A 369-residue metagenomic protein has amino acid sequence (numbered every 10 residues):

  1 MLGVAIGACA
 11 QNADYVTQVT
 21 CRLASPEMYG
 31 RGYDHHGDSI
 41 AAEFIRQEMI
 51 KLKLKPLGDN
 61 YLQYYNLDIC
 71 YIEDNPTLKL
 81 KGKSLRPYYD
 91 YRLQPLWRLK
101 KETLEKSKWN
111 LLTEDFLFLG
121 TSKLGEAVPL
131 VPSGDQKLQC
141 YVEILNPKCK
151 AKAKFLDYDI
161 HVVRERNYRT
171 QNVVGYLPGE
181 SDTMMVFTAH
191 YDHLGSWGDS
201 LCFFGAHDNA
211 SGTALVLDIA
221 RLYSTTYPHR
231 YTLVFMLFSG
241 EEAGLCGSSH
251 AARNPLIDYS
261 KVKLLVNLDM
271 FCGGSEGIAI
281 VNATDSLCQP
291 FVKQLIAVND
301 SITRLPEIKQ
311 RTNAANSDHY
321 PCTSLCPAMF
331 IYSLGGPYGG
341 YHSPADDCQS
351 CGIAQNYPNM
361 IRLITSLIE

Functional and structural regions predicted by a protein language model:
M1-D14: Bacterial Sec-dependent N-terminal signal peptides
P26-H36, Q63-N66, P87, R98 (+6 more regions): Second-shell loop/turn segments in exported
Y29-G125: Noncatalytic luminal/extracellular "stalk/propeptide" segments of secretory-pathway proteins
P87, P95-K101, L124-G205, R221 (+2 more regions): Soluble metallo-hydrolase cores and metallopeptidase-like ectodomains found primarily in the secretory/periplasmic
R221, G339-E369: His/Asp/Glu-rich mid-to-C-terminal helical/loop segments that flank catalytic regions of hydrolases
R221-C246: Short helix-loop-beta-strand segments that form the rim/entrance of peptidase-like active sites
F238-Y338, A354: Metal-dependent peptidase/peptidase-like ectodomains
